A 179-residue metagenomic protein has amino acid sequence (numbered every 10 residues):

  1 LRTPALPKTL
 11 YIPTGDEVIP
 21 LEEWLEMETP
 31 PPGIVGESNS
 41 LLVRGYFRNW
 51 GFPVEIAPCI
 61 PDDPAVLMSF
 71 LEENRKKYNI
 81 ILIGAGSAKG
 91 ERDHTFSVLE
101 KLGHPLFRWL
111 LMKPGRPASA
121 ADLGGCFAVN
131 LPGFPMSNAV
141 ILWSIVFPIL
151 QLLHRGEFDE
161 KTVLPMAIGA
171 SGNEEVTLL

Functional and structural regions predicted by a protein language model:
L1-I83: Phosphate-binding glycine-rich loops and their immediate beta-loop-alpha structural context
D16-E17, G86-R92, G133-M136: Short glycine-rich anion-binding loops that position phosphate/pyrophosphate groups of nucleotides and phosphorylated
L21-E26, S69, D93-F96, D122 (+1 more regions): Short acidic, glycine/serine/threonine-rich loops at helix termini
G33-G36, A57-I60, A85, L110 (+1 more regions): Hydrophobic alpha-helical scaffolding
S38, G90, V140: Residues that form or flank phosphate/diphosphate-binding pockets in enzymes that use nucleotide phosphates
G90-L102: Short Gly/Thr/Asp-enriched flexible loops that form oxyanion-binding sites at enzyme active sites
E100-L179: Flexible glycine/proline-rich
